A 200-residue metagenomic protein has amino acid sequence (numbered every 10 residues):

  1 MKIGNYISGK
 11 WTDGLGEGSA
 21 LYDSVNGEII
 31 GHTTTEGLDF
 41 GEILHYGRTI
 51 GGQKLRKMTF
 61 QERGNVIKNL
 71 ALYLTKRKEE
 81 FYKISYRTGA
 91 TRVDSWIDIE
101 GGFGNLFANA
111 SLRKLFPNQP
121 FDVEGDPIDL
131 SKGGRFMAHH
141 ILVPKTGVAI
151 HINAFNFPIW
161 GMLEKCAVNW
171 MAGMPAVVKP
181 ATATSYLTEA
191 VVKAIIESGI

Functional and structural regions predicted by a protein language model:
M1-G133: N-terminal Rossmann-like NAD(P)+-binding subdomain of aldehyde/semialdehyde dehydrogenases
N118-I200: Rossmann-like NAD(P) dinucleotide-binding subdomain of oxidoreductase/dehydrogenase enzymes
